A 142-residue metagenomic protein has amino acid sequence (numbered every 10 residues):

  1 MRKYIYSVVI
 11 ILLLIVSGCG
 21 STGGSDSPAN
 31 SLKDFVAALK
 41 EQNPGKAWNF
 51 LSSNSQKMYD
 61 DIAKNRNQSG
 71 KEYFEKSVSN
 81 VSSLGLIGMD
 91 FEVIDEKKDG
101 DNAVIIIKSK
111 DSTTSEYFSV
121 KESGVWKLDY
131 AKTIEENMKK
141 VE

Functional and structural regions predicted by a protein language model:
R2-I10: Sec-dependent signal peptide recognition, specifically the positively charged N-region followed immediately by
I15-G18: C-terminal motif of bacterial Sec signal peptides marking the signal peptidase cleavage site
G20-G23: Bacterial signal peptide processing site
N43-K57: Short, well-ordered alpha-helical segments enriched in acidic and aromatic residues
K57-R66: A short gly/proline-enriched turn/hairpin at secondary-structure junctions
N67-T114: Surface-exposed, charged secondary-structure patches
T114-E142: Short beta-strand edge/turn micro-motifs at domain boundaries
